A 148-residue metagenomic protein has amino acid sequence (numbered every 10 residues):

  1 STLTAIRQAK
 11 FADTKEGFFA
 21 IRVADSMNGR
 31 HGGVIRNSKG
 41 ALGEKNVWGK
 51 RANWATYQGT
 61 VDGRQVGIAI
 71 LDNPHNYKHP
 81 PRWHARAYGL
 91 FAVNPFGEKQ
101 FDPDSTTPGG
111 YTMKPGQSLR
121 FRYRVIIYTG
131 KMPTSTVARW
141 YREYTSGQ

Functional and structural regions predicted by a protein language model:
T2, T56-Q58, G110: Residue-level detector of beta-strand face positions
T2-R36: Acidic (Asp/Glu-rich), glycine- and aromatic
I6-Q8, E16-F18, W54, Q65-G67 (+2 more regions): Extracellular structured ligand-interaction cores
Q8-A12, G43-N46, Y57-T60, D102 (+1 more regions): Generic structural signal for short, flexible, solvent-exposed coil/loop and linker residues
A12, R22-A24, T60, L71-N73 (+1 more regions): A structural detector for beta-sheet-dominated domains
G32-E98: Glycine-rich active-site loops that engage anionic ligands at enzyme catalytic sites
L71-Q148: Beta-strand-rich recognition/accessory modules
